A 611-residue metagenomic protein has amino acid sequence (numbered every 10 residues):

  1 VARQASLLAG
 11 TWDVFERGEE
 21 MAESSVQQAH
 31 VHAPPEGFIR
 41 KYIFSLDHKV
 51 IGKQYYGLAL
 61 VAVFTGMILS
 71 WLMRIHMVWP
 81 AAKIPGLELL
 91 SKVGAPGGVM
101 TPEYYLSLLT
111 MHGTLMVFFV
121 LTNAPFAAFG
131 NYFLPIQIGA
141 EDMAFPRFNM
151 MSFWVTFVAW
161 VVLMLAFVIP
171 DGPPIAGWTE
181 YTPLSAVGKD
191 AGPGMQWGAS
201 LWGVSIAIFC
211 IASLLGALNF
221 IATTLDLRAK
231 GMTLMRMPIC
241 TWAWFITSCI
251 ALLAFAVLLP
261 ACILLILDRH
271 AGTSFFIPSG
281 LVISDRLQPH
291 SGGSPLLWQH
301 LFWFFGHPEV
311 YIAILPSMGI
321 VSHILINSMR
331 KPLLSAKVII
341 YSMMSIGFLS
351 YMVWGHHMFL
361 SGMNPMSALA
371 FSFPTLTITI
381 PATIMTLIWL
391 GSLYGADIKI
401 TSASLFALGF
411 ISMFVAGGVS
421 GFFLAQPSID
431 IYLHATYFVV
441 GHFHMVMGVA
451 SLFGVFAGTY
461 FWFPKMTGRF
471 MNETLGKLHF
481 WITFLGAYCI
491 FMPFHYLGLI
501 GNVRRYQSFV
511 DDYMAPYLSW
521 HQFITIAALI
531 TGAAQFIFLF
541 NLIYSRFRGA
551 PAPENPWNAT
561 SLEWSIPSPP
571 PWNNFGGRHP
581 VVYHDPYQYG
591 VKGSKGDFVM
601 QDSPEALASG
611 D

Functional and structural regions predicted by a protein language model:
L7-L8: Leucine-biased recognition of intrinsically disordered, low-complexity hydrophobic segments
G18-D611: Membrane-embedded and interfacial regions of multi-pass energy-transducing membrane proteins
